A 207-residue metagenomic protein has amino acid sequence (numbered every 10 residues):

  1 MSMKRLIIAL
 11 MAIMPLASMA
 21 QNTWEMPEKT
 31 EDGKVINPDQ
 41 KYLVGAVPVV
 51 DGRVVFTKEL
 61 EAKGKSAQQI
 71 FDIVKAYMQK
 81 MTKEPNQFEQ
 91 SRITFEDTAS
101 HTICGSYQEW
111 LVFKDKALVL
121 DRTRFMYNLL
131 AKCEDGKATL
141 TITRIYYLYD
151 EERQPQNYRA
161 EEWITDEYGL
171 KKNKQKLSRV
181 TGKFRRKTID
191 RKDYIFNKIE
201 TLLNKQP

Functional and structural regions predicted by a protein language model:
M1-E25: Bacterial Sec-dependent N-terminal signal peptides
Q21-P207: Ser/Thr-rich, low-complexity intrinsically disordered terminal regions
